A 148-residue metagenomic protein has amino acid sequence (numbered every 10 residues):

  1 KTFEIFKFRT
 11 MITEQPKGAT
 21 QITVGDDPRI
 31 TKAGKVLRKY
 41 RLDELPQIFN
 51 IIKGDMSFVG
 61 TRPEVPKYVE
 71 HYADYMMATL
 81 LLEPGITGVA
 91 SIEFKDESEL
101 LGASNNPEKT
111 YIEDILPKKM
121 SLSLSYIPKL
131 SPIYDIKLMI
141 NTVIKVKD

Functional and structural regions predicted by a protein language model:
K1-D148: Conserved small/aromatic sequence motifs within transmembrane helices
